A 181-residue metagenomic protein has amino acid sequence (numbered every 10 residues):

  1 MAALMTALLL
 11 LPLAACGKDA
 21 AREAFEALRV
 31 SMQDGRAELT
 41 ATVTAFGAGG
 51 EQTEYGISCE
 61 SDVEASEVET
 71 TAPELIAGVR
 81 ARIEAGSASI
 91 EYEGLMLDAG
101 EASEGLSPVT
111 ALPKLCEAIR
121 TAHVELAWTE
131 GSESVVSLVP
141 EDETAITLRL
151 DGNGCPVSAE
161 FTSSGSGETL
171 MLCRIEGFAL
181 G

Functional and structural regions predicted by a protein language model:
M1-A15: Sec-dependent bacterial lipoprotein signal peptides
P12-D62, L75, A179-G181: N-terminal leader/targeting segments and the immediate start of mature chains
M32, A41-A45, I90-E143: Flexible, processing/modification-adjacent segments and terminal tails in exported/periplasmic/extracellular proteins
D34, I76-R80, T121: A glycine-biased structural micro-motif
G35-V43, E51-T70, V79, G86-A88 (+3 more regions): One face of beta-strands
T44-A48, P73-L75, L95, E143 (+1 more regions): Hydrophobic lipid-interacting interfaces of membrane-associated proteins
S58-K114, E168-M171: An acidic-aromatic
E69-A72, L126-G181: Gly/Pro-enriched, hydrophobic low-complexity segments that function as extracytoplasmic propeptides/linkers
